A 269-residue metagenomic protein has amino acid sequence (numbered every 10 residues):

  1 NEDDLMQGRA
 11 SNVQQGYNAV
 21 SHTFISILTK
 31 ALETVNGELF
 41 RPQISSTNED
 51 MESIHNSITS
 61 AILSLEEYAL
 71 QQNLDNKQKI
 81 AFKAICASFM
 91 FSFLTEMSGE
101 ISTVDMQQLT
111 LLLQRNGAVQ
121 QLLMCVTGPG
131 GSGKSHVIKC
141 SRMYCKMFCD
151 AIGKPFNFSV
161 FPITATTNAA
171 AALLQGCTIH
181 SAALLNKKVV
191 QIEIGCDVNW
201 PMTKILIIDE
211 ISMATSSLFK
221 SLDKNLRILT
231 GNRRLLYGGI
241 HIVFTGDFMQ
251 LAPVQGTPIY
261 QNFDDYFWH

Functional and structural regions predicted by a protein language model:
N1-H269: Conserved ATP-binding/catalytic motifs of P-loop helicase motor domains
